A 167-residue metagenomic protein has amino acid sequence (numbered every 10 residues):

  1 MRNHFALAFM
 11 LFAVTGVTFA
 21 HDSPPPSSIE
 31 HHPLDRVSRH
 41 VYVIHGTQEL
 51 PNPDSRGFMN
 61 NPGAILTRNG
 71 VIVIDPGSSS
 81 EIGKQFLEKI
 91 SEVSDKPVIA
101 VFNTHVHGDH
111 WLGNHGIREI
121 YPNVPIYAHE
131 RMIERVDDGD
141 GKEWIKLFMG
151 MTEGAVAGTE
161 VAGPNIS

Functional and structural regions predicted by a protein language model:
M1-H4: Positively charged n-region of N-terminal signal peptides that target proteins for export
L7-G16: Bacterial N-terminal signal peptides
H21-P25, I29-R36, I133-S167: Metallo-beta-lactamase
R36-E92: Conserved beta-strand hairpin/beta-sheet module of binuclear metal-dependent hydrolase folds, prominently
V41-V43, I126, N165: Conserved beta-strand scaffold positions in the cores of enzyme catalytic domains, especially in NTP/NDP-utilizing
N61, P122, A162-P164: Residues that flank catalytic or metal-binding motifs in active/ligand-binding sites
R68-I72, S80-I126: Active-site metal-binding motif and surrounding structural segment of the metallo-beta-lactamase
V106-E153: A generic, well-ordered mixed alpha/beta core segment in the N-terminal half of proteins
